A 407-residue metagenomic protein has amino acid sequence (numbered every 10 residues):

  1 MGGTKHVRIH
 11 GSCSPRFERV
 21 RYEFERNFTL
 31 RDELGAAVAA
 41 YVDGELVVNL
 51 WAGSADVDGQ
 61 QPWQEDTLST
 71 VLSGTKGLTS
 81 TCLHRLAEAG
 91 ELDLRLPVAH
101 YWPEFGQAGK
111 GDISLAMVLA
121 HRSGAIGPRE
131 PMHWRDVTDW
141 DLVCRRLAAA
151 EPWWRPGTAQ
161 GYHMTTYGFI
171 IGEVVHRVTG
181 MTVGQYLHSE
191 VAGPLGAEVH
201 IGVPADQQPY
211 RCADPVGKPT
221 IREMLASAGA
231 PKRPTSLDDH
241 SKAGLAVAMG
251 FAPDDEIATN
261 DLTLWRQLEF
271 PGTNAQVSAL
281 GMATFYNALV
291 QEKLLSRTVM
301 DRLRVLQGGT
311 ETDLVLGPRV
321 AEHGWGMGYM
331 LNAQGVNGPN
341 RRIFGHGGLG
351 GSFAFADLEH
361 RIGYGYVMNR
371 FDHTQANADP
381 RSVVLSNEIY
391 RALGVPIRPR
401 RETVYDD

Functional and structural regions predicted by a protein language model:
G2-S54, A159, H176-P194, D206-D407: Catalytic loop of the DD-peptidase/beta-lactamase superfamily, centered on the K-T-G motif and neighboring
R21, A116, D141-A148, S386: Hydrophobic core segments within long, regular secondary-structure runs in both alpha- and beta-rich folds
E25, A99, S123, A148-P152 (+2 more regions): Amphipathic, well-packed alpha-helical segments that form the structural scaffold of globular domains
R26-A39, W51, D58-V118, R155-T165 (+1 more regions): Short active-site loop at a secondary-structure junction that contains or immediately precedes the catalytic residue(s)
E65, T70-G74, L86-I126, E130 (+5 more regions): Active-site helix/loop module of the DD-peptidase/beta-lactamase fold, centered on the serine-lysine SxxK catalytic
T79-S80, Y167-G172, G281-T284: Well-ordered alpha-helical segments within folded domains of soluble proteins
E130, Q160-E173: Internal, well-ordered domain-core segments that constitute the primary functional module of diverse proteins
